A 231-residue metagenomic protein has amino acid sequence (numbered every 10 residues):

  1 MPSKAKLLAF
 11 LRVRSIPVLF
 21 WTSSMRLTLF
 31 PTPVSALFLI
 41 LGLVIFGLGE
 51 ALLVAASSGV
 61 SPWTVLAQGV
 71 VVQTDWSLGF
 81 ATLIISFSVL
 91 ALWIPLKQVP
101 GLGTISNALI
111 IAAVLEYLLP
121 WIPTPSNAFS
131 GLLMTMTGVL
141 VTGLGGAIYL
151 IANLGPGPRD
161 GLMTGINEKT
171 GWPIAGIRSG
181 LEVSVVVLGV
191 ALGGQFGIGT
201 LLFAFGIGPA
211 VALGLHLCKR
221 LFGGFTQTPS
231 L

Functional and structural regions predicted by a protein language model:
P2-L231: Core subunits and conserved enzymes of cellular information-processing and envelope-translocation systems across
